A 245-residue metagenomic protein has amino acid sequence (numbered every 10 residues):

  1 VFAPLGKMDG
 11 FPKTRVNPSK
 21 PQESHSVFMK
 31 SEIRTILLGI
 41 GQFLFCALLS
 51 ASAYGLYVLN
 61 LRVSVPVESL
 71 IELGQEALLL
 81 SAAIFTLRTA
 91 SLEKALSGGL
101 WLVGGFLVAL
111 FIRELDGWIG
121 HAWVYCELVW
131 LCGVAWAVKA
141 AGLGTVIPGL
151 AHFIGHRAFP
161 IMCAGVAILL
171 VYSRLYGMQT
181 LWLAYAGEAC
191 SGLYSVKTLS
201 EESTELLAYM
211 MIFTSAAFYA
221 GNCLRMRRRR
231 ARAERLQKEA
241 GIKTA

Functional and structural regions predicted by a protein language model:
S31, L48-L59, E68-T89, L107-L110: Hydrophobic, membrane-facing alpha-helical anchors
S31, R88-G98, V146-R157: Membrane-interface helix-boundary motifs at transmembrane edges
I36-F45, E93-V103, R157-C163: Membrane-interfacial loop-to-transmembrane alpha-helix junctions, especially the N-terminal start
F45-L49, Q75-R88, L128-L143, S203-F218: Hydrophobic cores of alpha-helical transmembrane segments in multi-pass inner/ER membrane proteins, independent
S50-V58, L110-W118, I168-G187: C-terminal ends of transmembrane alpha-helices and the immediately adjacent extracellular/lumenal or cytosolic loop
R62-V65, R113-V124: Membrane-interface helix caps and helix-loop-helix hairpins in membrane proteins
S64-L73, S191-L206: Short aromatic-rich membrane-water interface segments that cap or initiate transmembrane helices in multi-pass membrane
A82-L87, G133-I154, C163-Q179: Alpha-helical transmembrane segments in multipass membrane proteins, preferentially the mid-helix core
